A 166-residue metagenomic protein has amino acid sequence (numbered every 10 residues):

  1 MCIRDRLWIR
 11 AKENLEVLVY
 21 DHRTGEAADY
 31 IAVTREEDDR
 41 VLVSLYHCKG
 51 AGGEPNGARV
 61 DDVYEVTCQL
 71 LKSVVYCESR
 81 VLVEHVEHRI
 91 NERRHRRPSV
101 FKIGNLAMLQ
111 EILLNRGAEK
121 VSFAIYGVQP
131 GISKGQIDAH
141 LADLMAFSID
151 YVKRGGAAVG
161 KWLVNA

Functional and structural regions predicted by a protein language model:
M1-I3: Short, small-residue-biased leader/transition segments that mark boundaries at the very start of proteins
R6-D21, R35, R116-A118, G135: Core nucleotidyl-transferase/polymerase catalytic module
G25-R35: Short acidic loop-to-beta-strand element that houses the catalytic metal-binding Asp/Glu of nuclease active sites
Y30-A32, L42-G53: Conserved catalytic cores of phosphodiester-cleaving nucleases, focusing on short active-site segments
D38-V41, L45, D62: Extended, charge-rich low-complexity regions and/or helical-solenoid scaffolds
A51-V100, I125-V128, A146, D150-G155: Catalytic cores of nucleic-acid endonucleases
V83-L141: Extended, compositionally biased
V128-A166: Polybasic (Lys/Arg-rich)
